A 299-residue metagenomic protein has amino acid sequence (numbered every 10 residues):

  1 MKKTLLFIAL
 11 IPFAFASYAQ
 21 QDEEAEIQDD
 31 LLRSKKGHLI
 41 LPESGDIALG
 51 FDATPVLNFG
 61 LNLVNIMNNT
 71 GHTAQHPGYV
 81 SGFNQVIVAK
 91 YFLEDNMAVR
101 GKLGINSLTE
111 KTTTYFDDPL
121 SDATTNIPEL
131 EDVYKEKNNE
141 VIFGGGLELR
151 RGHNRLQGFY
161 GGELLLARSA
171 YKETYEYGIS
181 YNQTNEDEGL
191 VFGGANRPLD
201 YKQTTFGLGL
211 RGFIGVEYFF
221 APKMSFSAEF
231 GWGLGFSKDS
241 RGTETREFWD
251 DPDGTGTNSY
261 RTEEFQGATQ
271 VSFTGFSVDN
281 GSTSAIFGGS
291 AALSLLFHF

Functional and structural regions predicted by a protein language model:
M1-E24, L295, F299: Bacterial Sec-dependent N-terminal signal peptides
K3, E131-K135, R150: Short coil/turn segments at secondary-structure boundaries
Q20-E94, A98-K102, N106, T112-T113 (+1 more regions): Short glycine/proline- and aromatic-enriched beta-strand/turn motifs that initiate or cap beta-hairpins
K35, I40, E140-G146, R150 (+3 more regions): Short, contiguous, well-ordered secondary-structure segments
S44, E94-N96, R151-L156, F219-A221: Outer-membrane beta-barrel channels and translocator barrels
F51-A53, I87-Y91, I105, F143-R151 (+5 more regions): Residues on the lipid-exposed face of transmembrane beta-strands in outer-membrane beta-barrel proteins
N58-V80, G104-V141, A167-G207, G235-S290: Extracellular/periplasm-exposed beta-strand and loop segments of Gram-negative cell-envelope proteins, dominated by
G82-N84, E94-N96, N138-G144, R155-F159 (+1 more regions): Short connector loops at helix/strand junctions that flank enzyme active sites, especially segments positioning acidic
